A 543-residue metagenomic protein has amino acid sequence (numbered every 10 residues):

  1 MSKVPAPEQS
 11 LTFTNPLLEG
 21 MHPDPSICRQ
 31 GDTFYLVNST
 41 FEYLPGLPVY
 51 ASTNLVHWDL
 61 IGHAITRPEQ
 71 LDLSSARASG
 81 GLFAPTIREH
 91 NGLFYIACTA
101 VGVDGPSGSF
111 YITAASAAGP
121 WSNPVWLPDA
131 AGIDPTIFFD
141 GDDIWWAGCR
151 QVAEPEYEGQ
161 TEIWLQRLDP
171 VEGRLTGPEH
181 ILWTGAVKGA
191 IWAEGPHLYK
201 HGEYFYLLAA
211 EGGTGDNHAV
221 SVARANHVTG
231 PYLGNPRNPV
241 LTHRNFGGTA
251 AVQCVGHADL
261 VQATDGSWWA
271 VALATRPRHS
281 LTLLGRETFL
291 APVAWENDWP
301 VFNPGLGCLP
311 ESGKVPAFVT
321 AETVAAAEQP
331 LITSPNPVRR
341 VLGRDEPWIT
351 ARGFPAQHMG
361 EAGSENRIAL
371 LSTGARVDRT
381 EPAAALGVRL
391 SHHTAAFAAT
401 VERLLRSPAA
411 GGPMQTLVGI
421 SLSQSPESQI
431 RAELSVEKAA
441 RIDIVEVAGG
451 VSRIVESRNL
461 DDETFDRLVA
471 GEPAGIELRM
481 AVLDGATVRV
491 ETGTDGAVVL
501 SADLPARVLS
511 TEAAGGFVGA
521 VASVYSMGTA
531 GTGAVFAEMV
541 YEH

Functional and structural regions predicted by a protein language model:
M1-H543: Carbohydrate-active catalytic/glycan-binding domains of CAZyme proteins, especially the secreted or lumenal ectodomains
